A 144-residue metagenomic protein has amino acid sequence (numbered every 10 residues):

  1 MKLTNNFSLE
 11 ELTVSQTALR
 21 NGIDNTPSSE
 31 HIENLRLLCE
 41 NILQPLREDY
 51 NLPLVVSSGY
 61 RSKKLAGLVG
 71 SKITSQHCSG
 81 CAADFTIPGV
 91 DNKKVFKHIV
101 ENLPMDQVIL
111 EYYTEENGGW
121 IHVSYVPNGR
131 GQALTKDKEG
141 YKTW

Functional and structural regions predicted by a protein language model:
M1-R47, K138-W144: Extracytoplasmic cell-surface/polysaccharide-interacting catalytic and binding patches
L3-N5, L65, T74: Glycine-rich, flexible loop/turn motifs
L12-S15, G22, T26, K63 (+4 more regions): Surface-exposed loop/turn and secondary-structure junction residues enriched for glycine/proline
N41-G70: Extended, low-complexity, intrinsically disordered C-terminal regulatory tails of eukaryotic serine/threonine kinases
D49-N51, C78-A82: Short connector loops at helix/strand junctions that flank enzyme active sites, especially segments positioning acidic
L54, A83, I121: A broad, low-specificity signal marking well-ordered, structured residues that form hydrophobic/aromatic
T74, S79, I87-W144: Catalytic cores and adjacent binding grooves of peptidoglycan-active enzymes
